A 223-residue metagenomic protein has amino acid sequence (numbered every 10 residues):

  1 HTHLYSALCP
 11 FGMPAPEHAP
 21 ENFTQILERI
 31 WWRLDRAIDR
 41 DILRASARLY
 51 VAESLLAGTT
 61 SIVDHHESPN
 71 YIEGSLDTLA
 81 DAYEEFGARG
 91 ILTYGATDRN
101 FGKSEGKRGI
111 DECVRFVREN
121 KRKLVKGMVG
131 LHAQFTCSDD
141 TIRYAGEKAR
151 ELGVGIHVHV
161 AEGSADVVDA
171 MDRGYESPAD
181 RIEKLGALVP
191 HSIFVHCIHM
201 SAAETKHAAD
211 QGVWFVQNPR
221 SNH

Functional and structural regions predicted by a protein language model:
T2: Metallo-beta-lactamase
S6-A7, K206: Alpha-helical elements of the RecA-like P-loop NTPase motor core of helicases
L8-L43, R99-F101, G106-K107, S164-H191 (+1 more regions): Active-site gating loops and adjacent loop-to-helix segments of metal-dependent hydrolytic enzymes
P10-H65, N70-A88, I110-R122: Alpha-helical scaffold segments that flank or form the walls of functional sites
H66-H199, T205: Metal-coordinating catalytic core of metallo-dependent amide/deamination hydrolases
M200-V213, N218-H223: Long hydrophobic segments that form regular secondary structure
